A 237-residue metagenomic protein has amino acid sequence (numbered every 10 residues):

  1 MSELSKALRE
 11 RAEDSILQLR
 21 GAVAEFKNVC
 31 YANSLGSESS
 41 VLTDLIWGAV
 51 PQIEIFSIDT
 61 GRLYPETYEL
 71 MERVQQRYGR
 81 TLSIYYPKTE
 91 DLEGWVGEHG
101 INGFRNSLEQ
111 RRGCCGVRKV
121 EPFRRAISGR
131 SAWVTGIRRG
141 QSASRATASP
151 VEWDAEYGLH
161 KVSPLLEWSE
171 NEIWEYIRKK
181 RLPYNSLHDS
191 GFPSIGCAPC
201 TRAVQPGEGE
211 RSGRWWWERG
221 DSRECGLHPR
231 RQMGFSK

Functional and structural regions predicted by a protein language model:
M1-K237: Nucleotide-activated chemistry modules centered on ATP-dependent adenylation/adenylyltransferase
